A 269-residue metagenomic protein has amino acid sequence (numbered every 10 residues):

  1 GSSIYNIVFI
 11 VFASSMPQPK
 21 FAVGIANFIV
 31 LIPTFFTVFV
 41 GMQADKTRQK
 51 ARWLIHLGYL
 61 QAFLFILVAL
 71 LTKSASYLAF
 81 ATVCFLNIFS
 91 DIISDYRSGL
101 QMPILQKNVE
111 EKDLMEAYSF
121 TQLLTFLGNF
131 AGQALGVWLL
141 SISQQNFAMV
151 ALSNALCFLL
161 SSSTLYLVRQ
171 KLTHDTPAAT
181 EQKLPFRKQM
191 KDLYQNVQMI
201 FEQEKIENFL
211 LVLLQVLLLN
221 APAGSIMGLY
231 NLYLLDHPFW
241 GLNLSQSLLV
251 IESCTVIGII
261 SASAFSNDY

Functional and structural regions predicted by a protein language model:
G1-N6, N27-A44, A51-Q61, T82-S141 (+4 more regions): Substrate-agnostic recognition of the 12-TM MFS/MFS-like secondary transporter fold
I7-V8, F147-M149, Q198-S263: A single, central transmembrane helix in multi-pass transporters
I10-M16, A69-S74, N129-S153, D236-H237: Transmembrane alpha-helix termini and helix-breaking/packing motifs in multi-pass membrane transporters
F12-M16, K46-T47, I104-N108, I142 (+1 more regions): Helix-to-coil boundary motifs at intracellular loop junctions of multi-pass secondary transporters
P17-N27, S119, L242-E252: Small-residue hotspots at the loop-to-helix junctions and early N-terminal turns of transmembrane alpha-helices
Y59-Y77: C-terminal ends and interior cores of transmembrane alpha-helices in multi-pass membrane transporters/permeases
A151, A155-Q182: Helix-loop junctions on the cytosolic side of multi-pass membrane transporters, especially the intracellular loop
K171-L213: Juxtamembrane intracellular "pre-TM" segments in multi-pass secondary transporters
